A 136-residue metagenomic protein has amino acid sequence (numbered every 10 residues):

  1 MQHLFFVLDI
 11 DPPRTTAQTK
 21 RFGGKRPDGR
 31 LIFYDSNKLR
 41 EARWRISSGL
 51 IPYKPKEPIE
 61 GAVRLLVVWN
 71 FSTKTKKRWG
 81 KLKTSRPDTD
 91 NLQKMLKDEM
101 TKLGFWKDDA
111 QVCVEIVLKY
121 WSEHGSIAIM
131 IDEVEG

Functional and structural regions predicted by a protein language model:
M1-G136: Acidic, proline/glycine-enriched N-terminal capping motif
